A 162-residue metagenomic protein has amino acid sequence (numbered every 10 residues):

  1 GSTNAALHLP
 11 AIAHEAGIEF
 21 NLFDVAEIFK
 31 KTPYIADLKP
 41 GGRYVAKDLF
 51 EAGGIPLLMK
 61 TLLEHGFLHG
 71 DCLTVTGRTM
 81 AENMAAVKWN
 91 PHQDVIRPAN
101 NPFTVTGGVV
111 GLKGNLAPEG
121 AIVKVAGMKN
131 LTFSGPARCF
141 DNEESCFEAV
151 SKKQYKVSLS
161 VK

Functional and structural regions predicted by a protein language model:
G1-K162: Catalytic or ion-coupling anion/metal-binding cores of large enzyme and transporter domains
